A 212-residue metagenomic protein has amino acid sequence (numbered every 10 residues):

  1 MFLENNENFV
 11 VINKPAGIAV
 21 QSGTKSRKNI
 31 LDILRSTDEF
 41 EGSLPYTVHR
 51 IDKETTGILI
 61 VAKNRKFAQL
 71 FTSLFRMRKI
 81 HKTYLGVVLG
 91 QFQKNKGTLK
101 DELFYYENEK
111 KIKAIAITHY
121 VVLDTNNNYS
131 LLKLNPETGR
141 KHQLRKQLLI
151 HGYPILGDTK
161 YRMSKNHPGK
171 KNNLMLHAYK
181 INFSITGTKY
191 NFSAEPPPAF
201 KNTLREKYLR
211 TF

Functional and structural regions predicted by a protein language model:
M1-F212: RNA pseudouridine synthases
